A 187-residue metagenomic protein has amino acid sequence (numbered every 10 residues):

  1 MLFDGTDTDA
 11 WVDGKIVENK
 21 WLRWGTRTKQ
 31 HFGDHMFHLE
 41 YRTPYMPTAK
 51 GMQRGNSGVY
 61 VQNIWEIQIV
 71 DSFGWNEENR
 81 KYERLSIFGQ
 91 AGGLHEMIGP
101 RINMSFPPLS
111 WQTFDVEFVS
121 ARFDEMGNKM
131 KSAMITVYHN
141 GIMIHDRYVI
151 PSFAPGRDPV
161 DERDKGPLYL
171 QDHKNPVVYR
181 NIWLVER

Functional and structural regions predicted by a protein language model:
M1-R187: Carbohydrate-interacting regions of secretory-pathway proteins
